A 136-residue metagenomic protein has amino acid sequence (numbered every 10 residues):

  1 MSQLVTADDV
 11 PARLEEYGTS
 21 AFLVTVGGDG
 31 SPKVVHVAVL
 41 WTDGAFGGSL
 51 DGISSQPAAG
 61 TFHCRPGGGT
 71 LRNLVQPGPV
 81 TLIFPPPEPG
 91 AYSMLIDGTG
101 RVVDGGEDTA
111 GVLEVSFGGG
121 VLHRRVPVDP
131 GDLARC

Functional and structural regions predicted by a protein language model:
M1-C136: Binding-site signature for planar aromatic cofactors or substrates
